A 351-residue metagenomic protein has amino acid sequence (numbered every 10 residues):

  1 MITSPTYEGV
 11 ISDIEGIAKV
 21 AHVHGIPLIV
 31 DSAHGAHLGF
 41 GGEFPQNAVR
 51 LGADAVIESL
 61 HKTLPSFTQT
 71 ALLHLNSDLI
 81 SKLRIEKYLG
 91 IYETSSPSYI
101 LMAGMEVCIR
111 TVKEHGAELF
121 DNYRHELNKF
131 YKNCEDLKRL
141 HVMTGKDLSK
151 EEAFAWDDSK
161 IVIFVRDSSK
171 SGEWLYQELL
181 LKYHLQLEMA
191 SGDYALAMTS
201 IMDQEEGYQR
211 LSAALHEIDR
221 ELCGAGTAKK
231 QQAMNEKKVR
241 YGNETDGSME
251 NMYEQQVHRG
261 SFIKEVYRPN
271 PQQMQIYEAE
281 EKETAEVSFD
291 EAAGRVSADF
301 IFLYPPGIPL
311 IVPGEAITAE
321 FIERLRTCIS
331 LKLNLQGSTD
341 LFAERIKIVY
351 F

Functional and structural regions predicted by a protein language model:
M1-M143: Conserved PLP-enzyme active-site core in the AAT-like
E135-Q231, K237, D246, Y253-A316 (+1 more regions): Conserved C-terminal alpha-helix-loop-beta "cap" of PLP-dependent enzymes that closes/shapes the active-site mouth
S338-F351: Terminal helix/beta-alpha structural elements that buttress the NAD(P)+-binding lobe
